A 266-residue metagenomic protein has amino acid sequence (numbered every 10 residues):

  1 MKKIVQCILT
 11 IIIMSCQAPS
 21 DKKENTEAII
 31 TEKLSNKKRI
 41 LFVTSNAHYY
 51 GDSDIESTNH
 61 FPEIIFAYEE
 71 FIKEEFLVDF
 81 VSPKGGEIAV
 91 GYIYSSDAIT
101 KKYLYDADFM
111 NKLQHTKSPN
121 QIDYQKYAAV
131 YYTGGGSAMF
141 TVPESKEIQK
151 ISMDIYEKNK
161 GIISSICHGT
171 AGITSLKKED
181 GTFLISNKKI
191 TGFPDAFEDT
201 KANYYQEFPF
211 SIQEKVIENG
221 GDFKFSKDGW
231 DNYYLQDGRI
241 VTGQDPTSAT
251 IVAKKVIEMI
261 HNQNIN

Functional and structural regions predicted by a protein language model:
M1-K2, S20: Conserved core architecture of multi-subunit DNA-directed RNA polymerases
K2-T10: Sec-dependent signal peptide recognition, specifically the positively charged N-region followed immediately by
T10-A18: Hydrophobic h-region of N-terminal signal peptides that target proteins for export in Gram-negative bacteria
Q17-K160, A171-N266: Extended, subdomain-level signal for the structured scaffold at the beginning of enzyme domains
I163: Conserved, well-structured core segments that form or line functional sites
C167-G169: Catalytic nucleophile serine of serine hydrolases, specifically the conserved "nucleophile elbow" pentapeptide
